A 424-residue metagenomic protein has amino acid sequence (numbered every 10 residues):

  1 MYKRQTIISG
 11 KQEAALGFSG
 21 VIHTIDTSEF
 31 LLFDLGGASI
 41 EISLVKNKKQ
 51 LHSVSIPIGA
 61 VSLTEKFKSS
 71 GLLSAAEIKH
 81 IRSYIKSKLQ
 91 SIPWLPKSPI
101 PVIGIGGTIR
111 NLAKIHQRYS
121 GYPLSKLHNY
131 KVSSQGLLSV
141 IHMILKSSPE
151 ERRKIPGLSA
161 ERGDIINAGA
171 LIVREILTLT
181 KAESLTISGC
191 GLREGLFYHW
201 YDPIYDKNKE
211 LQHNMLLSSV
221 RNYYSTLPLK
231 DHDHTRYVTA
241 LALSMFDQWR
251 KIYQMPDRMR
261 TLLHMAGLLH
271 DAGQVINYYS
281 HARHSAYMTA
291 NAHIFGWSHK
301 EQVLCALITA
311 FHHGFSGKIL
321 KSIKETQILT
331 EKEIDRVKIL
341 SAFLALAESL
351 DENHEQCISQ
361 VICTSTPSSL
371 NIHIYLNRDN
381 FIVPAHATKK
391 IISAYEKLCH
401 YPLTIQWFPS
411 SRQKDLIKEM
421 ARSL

Functional and structural regions predicted by a protein language model:
K3, I382-P402: Short, non-transmembrane amphipathic alpha-helical segments
K3-E29, L44-K46, S53-L346, D351-H354 (+3 more regions): Helical "lid/coupling" subdomains associated with nucleotide-phosphate turnover
A38-I40: Active-site-adjacent helix-turn-beta-strand microarchitecture at beta-sheet edges that either contains or buttresses
E352-C357, K397-Y401: Short secondary-structure junctions
I392, D415-A421: Low-complexity, acidic/Ser/Thr- and charged residue-rich accessory regions of DNA metabolism proteins
E396, S423-L424: Intrinsically disordered, glycine/charged-rich C-terminal tails and inter-domain linkers that flank nucleotidyl cyclase
C399-I417: A short amphipathic beta-strand at an alpha->beta junction
